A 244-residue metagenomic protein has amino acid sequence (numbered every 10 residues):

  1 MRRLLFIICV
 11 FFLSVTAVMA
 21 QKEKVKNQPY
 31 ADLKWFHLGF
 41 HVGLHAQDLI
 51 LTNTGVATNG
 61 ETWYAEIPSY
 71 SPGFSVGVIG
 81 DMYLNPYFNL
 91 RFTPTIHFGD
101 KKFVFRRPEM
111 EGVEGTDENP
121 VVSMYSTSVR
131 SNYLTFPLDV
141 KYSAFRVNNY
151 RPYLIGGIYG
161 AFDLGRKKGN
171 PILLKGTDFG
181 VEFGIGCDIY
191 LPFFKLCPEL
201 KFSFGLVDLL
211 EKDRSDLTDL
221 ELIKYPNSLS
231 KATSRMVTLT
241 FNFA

Functional and structural regions predicted by a protein language model:
A20-G73, M236, N242-A244: Short glycine/proline- and aromatic-enriched beta-strand/turn motifs that initiate or cap beta-hairpins
D32, M82-P86, A144-N148, I189-P192 (+1 more regions): Outer-membrane beta-barrel strand-turn architecture
K34-F36, Y70-F74, R130-F136, Y150 (+2 more regions): Residues that define the transmembrane beta-barrel architecture of outer-membrane proteins
F36-V42, L90-P94, F136, P152-I158 (+3 more regions): Transmembrane beta-strands of outer-membrane beta-barrel proteins
L44-D48, I96-D100, A144, I158-L164 (+2 more regions): Transmembrane beta-strands of outer-membrane beta-barrel pores
D48, F88-L90, N148, F193-L196: Repeated loop/turn-to-beta-strand initiation elements of outer-membrane beta-barrel proteins
A57-E114: Glycine- and aromatic-enriched membrane insertion/assembly motifs of diderm outer-membrane and organelle channel
P192-A244: Predominantly the C-terminal beta-signal and adjacent terminal strand-loop region of outer-membrane beta-barrel
